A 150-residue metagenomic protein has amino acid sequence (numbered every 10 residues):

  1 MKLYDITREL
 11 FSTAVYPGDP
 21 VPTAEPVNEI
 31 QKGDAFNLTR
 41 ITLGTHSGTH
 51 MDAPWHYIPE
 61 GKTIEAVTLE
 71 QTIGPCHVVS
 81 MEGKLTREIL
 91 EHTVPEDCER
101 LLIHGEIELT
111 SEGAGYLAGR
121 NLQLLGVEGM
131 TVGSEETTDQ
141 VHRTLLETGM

Functional and structural regions predicted by a protein language model:
M1-M150: Active-/binding-site microenvironments in catalytic and ligand-binding cores
